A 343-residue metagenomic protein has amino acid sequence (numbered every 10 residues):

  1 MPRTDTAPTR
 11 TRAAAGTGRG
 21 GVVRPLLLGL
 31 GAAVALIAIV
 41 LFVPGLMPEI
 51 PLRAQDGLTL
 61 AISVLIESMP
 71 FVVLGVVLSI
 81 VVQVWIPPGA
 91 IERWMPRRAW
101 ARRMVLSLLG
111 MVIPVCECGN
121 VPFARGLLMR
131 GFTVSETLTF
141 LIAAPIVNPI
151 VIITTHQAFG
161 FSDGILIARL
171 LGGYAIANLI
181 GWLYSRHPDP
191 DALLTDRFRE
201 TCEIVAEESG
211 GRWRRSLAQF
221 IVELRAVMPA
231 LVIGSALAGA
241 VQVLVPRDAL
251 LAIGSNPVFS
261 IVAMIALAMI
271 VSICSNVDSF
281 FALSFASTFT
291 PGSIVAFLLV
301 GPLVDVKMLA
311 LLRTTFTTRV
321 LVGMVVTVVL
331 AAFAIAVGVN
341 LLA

Functional and structural regions predicted by a protein language model:
M1-A13: Short, intrinsically disordered terminal tails adjacent to the first/last structured region
R12-I80, R93, L166-I265, V322-A343: Selected transmembrane alpha-helices and immediately adjacent juxtamembrane segments of polytopic inner-membrane
D56, V72-V73, I86, A90 (+4 more regions): Generic alpha-helix structural propensity
G75-L78, P88, M95-P96, A124-G126 (+8 more regions): Domain-level signature for proteins that mediate thiol-based redox and metal-cofactor handling
L78-G110, A249-S255, A282: Membrane-embedded helical hairpins/re-entrant loop segments and their flanking transmembrane helices within multi-pass
V84, P88-E92, V121-R125, G181 (+5 more regions): Short helix-terminus and kink motifs of transmembrane alpha helices, predominantly at the cytoplasmic interface
V112-L171, P246-V320: Membrane-interfacial helix-loop connectors
